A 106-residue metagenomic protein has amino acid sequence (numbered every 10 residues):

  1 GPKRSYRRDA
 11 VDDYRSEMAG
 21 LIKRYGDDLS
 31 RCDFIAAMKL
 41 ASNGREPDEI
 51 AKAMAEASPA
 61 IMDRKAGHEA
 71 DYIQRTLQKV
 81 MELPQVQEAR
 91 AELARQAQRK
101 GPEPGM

Functional and structural regions predicted by a protein language model:
G1-Q98: Modules that initiate DNA replication and primer synthesis
R99-M106: Conserved ATP-binding/catalytic motifs of P-loop helicase motor domains
